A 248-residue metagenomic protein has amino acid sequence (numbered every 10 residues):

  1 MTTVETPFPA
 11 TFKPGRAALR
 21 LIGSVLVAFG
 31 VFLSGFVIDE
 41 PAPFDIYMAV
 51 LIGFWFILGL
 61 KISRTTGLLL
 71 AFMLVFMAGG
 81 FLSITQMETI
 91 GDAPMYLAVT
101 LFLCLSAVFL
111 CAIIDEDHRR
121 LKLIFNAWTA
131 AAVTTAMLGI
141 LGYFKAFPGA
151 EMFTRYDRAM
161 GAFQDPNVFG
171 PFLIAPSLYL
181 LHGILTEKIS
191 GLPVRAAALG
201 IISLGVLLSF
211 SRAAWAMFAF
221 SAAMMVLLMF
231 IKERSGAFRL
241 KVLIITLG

Functional and structural regions predicted by a protein language model:
M1-M95, A112-T129, G183-P193, R234-L247: Transmembrane signal-anchor hairpin modules in multi-pass inner-membrane enzymes, especially those that act on
E40-I57, L97-A107, F169-S177, A216-A223: Membrane-embedded alpha-helical segments of multi-pass membrane proteins, especially the transmembrane helices
I52, K122-T154, G161-K232, G236 (+1 more regions): Alpha-helical transmembrane segments of multi-pass inner-membrane proteins
L74-G80, L103-A107, A130-A136: Small-residue-rich segments of transmembrane alpha-helices in multi-pass membrane proteins, especially helix faces
D92-V99, R155-M160: Non-cytosolic membrane-interface motifs at loop->transmembrane helix junctions
L101, E116, F210: Residue-level signal for short amphipathic helical patches enriched in basic/charged and nearby hydrophobic residues
C111-I114, A159, G205: Short, flexible active-site loop motifs that bind/organize anionic cofactors or intermediates
